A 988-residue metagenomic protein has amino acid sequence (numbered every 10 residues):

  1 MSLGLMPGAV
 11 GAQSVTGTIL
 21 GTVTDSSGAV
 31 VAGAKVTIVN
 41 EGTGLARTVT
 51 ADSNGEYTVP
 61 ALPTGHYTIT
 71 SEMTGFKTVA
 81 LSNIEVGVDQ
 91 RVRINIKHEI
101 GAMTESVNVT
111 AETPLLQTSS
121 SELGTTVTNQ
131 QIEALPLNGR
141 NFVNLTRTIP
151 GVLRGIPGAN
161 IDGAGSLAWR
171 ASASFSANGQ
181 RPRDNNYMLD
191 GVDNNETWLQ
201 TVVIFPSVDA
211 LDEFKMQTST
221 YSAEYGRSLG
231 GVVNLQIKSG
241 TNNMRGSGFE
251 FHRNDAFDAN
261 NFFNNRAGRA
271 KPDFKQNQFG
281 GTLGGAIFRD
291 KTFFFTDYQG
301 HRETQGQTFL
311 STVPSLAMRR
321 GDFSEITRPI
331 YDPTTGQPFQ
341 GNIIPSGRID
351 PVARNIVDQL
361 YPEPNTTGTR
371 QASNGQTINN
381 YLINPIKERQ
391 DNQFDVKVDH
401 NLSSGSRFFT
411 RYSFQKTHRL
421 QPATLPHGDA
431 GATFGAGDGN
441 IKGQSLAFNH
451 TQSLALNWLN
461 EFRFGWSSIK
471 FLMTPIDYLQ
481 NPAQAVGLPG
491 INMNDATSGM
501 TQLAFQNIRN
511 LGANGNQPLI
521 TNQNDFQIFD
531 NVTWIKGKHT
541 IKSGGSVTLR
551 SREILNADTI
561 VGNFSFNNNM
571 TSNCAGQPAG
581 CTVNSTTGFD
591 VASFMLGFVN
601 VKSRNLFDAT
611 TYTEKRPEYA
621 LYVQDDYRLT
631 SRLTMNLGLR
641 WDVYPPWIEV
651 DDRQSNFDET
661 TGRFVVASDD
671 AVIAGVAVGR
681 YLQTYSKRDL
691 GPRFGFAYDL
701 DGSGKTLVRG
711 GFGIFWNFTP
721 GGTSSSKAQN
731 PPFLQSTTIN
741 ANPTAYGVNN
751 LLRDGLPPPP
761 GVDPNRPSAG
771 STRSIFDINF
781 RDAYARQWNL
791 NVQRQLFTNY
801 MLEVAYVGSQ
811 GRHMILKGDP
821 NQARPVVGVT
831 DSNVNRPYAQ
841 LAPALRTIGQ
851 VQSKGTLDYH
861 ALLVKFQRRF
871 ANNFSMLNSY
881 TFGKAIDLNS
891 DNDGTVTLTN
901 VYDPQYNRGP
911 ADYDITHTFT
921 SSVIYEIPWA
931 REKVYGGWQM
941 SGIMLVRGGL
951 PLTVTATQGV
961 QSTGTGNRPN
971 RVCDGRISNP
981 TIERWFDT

Functional and structural regions predicted by a protein language model:
S2-T128, S207-D209: Periplasm-facing N-terminal accessory domains of Gram-negative outer-membrane beta-barrel systems
F76-S239, N254-D258, N264-P272, Q276-T282 (+2 more regions): Periplasmic N-terminal accessory/gating domains of Gram-negative outer-membrane beta-barrel systems
F142, A164, N481, L488 (+7 more regions): Solvent-exposed loop/turn elements at secondary-structure boundaries
A173, L229-G231, N277-G281, N392-V396 (+11 more regions): Hydrophobic, lipid-facing positions within transmembrane beta-strands of outer-membrane proteins
R183, I204-V208, T241, K275 (+10 more regions): Short, solvent-exposed micro-motifs at the edges of structured domains
A223-G226, G240-R245, F288-K291, G405 (+7 more regions): Short loop/turn motifs that connect adjacent beta-strands in outer-membrane beta-barrel proteins
M244-G248, F294-T296, V396, F408-T410 (+12 more regions): Transmembrane beta-strands of outer-membrane beta-barrel proteins
P314, R348, D358, T366-S373 (+2 more regions): Replace "related TpsB outer-membrane translocases also match" with "some related outer-membrane beta-barrels such as
